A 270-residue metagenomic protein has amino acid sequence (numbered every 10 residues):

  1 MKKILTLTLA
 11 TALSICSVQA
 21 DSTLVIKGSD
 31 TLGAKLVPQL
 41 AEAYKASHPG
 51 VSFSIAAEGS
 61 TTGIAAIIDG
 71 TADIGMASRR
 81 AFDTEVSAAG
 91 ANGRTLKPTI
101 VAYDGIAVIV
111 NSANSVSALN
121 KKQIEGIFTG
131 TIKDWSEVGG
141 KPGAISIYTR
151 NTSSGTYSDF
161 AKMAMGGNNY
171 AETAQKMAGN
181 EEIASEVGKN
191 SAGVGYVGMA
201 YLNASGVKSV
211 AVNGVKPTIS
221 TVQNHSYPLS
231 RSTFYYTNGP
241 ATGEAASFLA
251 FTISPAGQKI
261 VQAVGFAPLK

Functional and structural regions predicted by a protein language model:
M1-Q19: Gram-negative bacterial Sec-dependent N-terminal signal peptides
A20-K270: Exported/periplasmic ABC-transporter solute-binding proteins
